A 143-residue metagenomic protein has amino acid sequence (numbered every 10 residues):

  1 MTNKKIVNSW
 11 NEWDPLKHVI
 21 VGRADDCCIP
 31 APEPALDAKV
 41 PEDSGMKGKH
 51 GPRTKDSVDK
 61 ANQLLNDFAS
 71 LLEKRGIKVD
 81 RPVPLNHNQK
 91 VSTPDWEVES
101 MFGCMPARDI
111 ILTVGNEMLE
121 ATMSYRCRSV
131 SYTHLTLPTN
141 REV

Functional and structural regions predicted by a protein language model:
M1-T93, E97: N-terminal leader/transition segments
L16-V19, R108, N140: Surface-exposed loop/turn and secondary-structure junction residues enriched for glycine/proline
D25-D26, Y125, E142: Short, glycine/serine-rich, charged loops/turns that create anion-binding and catalytic segments at active sites
D80-V83, E120-T122, R141: General beta-strand structural signal in soluble alpha/beta enzymes
E99-L135: A generic, well-ordered mixed alpha/beta core segment in the N-terminal half of proteins
H134-V143: Single conserved hydrophobic/aromatic residue that forms the stacking wall/gate of nucleotide- or nucleobase-binding
